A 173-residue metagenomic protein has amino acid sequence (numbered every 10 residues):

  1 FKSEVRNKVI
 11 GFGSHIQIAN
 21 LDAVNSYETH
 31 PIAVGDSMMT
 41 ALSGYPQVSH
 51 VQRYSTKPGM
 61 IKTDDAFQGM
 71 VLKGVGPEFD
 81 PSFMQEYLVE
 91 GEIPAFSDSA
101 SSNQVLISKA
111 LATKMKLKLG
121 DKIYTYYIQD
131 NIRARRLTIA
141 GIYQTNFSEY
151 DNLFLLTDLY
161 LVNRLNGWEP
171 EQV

Functional and structural regions predicted by a protein language model:
F1-V71, F96-D98: Hydrophobic, regular-secondary-structure patches
G11-G13, D65-M70, A100-S102, K118-G120 (+3 more regions): Extracytoplasmic
I16, L111-A112, P170-V173: A short beta-strand structural signal in non-transmembrane regions
V24-S26, K57-I61, E78-D80, A112-K114 (+2 more regions): Short beta-strands and strand-coil junctions in structured, solvent-facing domains, enriched
V71-K114: Short beta-strand boundary microenvironments
K114-R135: Short conserved beta-strand and strand-loop elements enriched in small hydrophobics with frequent Asp/Gly
I128-V173: Mechanotransmission and gating elements of multispan inner-membrane complexes involved in transport and envelope
